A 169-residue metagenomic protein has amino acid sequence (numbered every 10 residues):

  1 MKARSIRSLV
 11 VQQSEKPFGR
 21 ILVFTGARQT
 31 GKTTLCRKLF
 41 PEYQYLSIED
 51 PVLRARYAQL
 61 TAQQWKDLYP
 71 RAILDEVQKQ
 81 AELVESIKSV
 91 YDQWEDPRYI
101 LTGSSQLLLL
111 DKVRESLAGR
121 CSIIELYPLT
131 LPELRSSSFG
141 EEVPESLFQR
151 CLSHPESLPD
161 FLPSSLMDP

Functional and structural regions predicted by a protein language model:
M1-P17: N-terminal pre-Walker A segment at the start of P-loop NTPase domains
I21-F24: Hydrophobic anchor at the beta1->P-loop junction of P-loop NTPases
A27: P-loop (Walker A) phosphate-binding loop of NTP-binding proteins
K32: Conserved lysine of the Walker
L35, L39: Hydrophobic positions on the alpha1 helix immediately C-terminal to the Walker A/P-loop
A58-I100: Conserved nucleotide-sensing/catalytic segment adjacent to the nucleotide-binding pocket in NTP-handling enzymes
Q93-V113: Sensor-1/coupling segment of RecA-like P-loop NTPase cores
D111-P169: Interdomain motor-coupling "hinge/lid" segment immediately C-terminal to the ATP-binding subdomain of NTP-driven enzymes
